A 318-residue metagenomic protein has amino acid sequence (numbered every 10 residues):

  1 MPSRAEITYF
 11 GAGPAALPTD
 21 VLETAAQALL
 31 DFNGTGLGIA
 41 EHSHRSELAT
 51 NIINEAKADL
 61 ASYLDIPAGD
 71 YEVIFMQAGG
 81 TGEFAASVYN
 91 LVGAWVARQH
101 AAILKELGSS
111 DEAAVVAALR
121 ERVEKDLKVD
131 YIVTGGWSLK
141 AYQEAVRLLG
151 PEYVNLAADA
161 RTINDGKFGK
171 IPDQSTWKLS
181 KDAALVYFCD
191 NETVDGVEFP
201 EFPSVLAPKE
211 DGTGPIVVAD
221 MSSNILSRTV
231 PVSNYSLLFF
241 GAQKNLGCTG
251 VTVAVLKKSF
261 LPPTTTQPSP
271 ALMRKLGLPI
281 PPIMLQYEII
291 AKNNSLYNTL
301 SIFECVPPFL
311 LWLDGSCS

Functional and structural regions predicted by a protein language model:
M1-S43: N-terminal "arm"/small-domain region of PLP-dependent enzymes with the aminotransferase-like
Y9-G11, I74-Q77, Y131, V154-A158 (+3 more regions): General beta-strand structural signal in soluble alpha/beta enzymes
G13, A145, A157-I225: Active-site phosphate-binding strand-loop segment of PLP-dependent enzymes
P18-T19, A242-S318: Active-site C-terminal subdomain of aminotransferase-like
T35-E83, N90, A94-V116, V123 (+2 more regions): Conserved N-terminal alpha-helix of the aminotransferase class I/II PLP-enzyme fold
Y89-R98, R147-P151, V232-S236, K257-S259: A glycine- and small-aliphatic-rich helix-loop capping segment at beta-alpha/alpha-beta transitions that lines
V218, V232-Q243, T252: Conserved active-site segment immediately N-terminal to the catalytic lysine that forms the internal aldimine
